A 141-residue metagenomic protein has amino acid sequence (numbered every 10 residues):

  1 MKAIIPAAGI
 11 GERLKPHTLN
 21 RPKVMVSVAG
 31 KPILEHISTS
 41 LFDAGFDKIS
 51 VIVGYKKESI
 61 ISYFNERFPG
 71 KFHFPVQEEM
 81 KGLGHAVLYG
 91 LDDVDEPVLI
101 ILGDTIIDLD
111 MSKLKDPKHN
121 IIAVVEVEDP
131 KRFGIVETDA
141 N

Functional and structural regions predicted by a protein language model:
M1-I61: N-terminal glycine-rich phosphate-binding loop and ensuing alpha1 helix
K15, A140-N141: Proteins with a high burden of low-complexity, intrinsically disordered sequence enriched in S/T/G/P/A and R, requiring
I61-A140: Conserved beta-loop-beta/alpha segment of the NTase-like Rossmann-fold superfamily that binds/positions NTPs
